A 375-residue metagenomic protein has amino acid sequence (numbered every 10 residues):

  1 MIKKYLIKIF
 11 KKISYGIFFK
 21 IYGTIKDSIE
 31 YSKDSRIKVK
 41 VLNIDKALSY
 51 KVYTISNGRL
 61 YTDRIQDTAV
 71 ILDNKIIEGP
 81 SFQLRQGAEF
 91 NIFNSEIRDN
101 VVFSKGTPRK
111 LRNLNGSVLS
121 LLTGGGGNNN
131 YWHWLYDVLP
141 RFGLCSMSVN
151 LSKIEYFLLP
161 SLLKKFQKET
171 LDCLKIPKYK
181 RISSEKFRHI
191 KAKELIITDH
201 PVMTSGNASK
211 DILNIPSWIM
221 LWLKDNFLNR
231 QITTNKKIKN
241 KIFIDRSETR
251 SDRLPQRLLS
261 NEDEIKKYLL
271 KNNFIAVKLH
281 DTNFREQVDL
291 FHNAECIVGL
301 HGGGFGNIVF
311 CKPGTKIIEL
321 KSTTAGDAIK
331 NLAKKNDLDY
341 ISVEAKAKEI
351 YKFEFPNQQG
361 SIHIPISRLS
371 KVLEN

Functional and structural regions predicted by a protein language model:
M1-N375: The feature primarily captures lumenal catalytic ectodomains of type II secretory-pathway glycosyltransferases
